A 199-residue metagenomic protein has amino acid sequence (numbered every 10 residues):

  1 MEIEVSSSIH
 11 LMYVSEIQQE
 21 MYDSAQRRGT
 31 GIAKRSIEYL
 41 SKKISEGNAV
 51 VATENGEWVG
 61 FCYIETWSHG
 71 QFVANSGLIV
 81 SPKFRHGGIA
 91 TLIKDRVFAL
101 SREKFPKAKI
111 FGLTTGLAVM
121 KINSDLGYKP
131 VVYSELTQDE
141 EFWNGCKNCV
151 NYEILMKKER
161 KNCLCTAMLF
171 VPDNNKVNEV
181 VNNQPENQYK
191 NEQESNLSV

Functional and structural regions predicted by a protein language model:
M1-E16: A short beta-loop-alpha structural element at the N-terminal edge of CoA-dependent acyl/N-acetyltransferase catalytic
Y13-E16, Y39, L92, R96: Alpha-helical elements of Rossmann-like donor-binding domains used by nucleotide-donor carbohydrate transfer enzymes
Q18, N75, K94-V97, G112 (+1 more regions): Polar/charged side chains located within well-ordered beta-strands of beta-rich proteins
Q18-P82: A conserved beta-strand-loop-helix scaffold within acyl/acetyltransferase catalytic domains
E38-Y39, C62, K94, V119-I122 (+1 more regions): Polyanion-binding and phosphate-handling cores
V80, H86-S101, I110-G112: Conserved acetyl-CoA-binding loop-helix of GNAT-fold acetyltransferases
R102-V199: Terminal substrate-recognition subdomain of acyl/acetyltransferases
